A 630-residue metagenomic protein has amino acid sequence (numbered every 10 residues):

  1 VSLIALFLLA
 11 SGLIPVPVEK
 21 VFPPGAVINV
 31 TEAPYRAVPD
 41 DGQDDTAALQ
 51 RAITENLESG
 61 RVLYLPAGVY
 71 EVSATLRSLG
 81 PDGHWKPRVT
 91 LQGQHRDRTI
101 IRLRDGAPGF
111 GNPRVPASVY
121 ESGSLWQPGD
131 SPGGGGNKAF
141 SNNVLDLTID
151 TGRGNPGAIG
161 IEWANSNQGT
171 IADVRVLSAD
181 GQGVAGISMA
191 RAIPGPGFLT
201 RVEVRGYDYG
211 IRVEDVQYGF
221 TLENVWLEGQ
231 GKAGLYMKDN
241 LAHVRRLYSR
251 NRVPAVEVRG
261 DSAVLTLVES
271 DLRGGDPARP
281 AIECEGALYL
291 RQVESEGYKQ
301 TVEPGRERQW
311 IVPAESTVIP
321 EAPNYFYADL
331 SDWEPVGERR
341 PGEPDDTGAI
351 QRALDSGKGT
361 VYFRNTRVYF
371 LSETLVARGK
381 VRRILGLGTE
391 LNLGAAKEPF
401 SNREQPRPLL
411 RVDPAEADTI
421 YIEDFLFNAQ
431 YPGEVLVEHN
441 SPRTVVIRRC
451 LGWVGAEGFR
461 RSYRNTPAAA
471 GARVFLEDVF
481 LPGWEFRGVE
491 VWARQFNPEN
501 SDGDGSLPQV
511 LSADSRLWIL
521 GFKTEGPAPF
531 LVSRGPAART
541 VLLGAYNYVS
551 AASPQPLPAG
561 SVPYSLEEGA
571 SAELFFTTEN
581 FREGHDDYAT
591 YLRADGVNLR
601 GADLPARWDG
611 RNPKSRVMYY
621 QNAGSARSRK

Functional and structural regions predicted by a protein language model:
S2-P66, V72-R153, G157-G160, N167-D173 (+14 more regions): Extracellular "leader-to-stem" segments immediately downstream of a signal peptide or signal-anchor in secreted/lumenal
Q50-R51, F370-L371, G505: A generic local structural motif
L63, E71-A74, V368-E373, P527-A528: Flexible loop/turn segments at secondary-structure boundaries
F363-R367: Extracellular/luminal Protease-associated
F427, T444-A456, R460-R629: Long, distal/terminal scaffolding or interaction modules with repetitive or compositionally biased sequence
V435: A conserved amphipathic helix/loop scaffold that creates a polar/acidic microenvironment used either to coordinate
